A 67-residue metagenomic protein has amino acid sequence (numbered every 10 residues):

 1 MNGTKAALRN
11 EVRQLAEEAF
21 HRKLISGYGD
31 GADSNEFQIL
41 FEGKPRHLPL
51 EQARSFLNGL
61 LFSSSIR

Functional and structural regions predicted by a protein language model:
M1-D33: Short N-terminal "domain-start" leader segments that mark the transition from disordered tails or signal peptides into
G27-I66: Short, charge-rich amphipathic interface segments used for partner binding and complex assembly
